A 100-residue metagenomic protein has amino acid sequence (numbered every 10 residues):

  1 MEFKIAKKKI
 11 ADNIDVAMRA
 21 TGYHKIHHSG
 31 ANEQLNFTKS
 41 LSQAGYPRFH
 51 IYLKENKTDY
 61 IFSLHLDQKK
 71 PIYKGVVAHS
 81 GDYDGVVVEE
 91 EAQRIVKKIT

Functional and structural regions predicted by a protein language model:
M1-I14: Charge-rich, low-complexity N-terminal segments
E2, N32-N36, K57-I61: A generic structural signal for beta-strand entry/edge sites
K9, T38-Q43, L64-P71: Secondary-structure transition/turn motif
D12-F49: Ser/Thr-rich, low-complexity intrinsically disordered terminal regions
Y52-T100: C-terminal basic regulatory modules in eukaryotic proteins
